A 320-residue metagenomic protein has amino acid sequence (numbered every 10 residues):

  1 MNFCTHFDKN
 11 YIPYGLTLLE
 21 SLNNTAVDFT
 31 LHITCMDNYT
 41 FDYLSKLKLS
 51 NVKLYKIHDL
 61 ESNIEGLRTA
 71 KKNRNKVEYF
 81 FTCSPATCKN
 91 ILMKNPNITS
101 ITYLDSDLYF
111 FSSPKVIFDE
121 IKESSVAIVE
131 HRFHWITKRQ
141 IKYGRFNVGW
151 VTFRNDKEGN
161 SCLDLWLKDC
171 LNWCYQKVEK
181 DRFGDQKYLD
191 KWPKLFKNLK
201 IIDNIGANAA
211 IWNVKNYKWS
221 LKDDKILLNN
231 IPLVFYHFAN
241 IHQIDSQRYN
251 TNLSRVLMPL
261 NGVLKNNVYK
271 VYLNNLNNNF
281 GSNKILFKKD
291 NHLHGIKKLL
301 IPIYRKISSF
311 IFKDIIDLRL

Functional and structural regions predicted by a protein language model:
M1-T17: N-proximal low-complexity "stem/linker" segments adjacent to membrane-targeting elements
S21-F29: Short, acidic, metal-binding catalytic loop of nucleotide-sugar glycosyltransferases
T40-Y43, L49-K94: Active-site-proximal specificity loops/subdomain of glycosyltransferases
F81-F133, T152-F153: GT-A fold catalytic core of metal-dependent nucleotide-sugar glycosyltransferases, centered on the diacidic
F118-N172: Conserved catalytic core of nucleotide-sugar-dependent glycosyltransferases
E158-Q243, R248: Catalytic core and acceptor-binding pocket of nucleotide-sugar-dependent glycosyltransferases
K225, I231-G281: Low-complexity, glycine/alanine/valine/leucine- and proline-rich hydrophobic stretches
N283-L320: Membrane-proximal basic amphipathic "stem/tether" segments
